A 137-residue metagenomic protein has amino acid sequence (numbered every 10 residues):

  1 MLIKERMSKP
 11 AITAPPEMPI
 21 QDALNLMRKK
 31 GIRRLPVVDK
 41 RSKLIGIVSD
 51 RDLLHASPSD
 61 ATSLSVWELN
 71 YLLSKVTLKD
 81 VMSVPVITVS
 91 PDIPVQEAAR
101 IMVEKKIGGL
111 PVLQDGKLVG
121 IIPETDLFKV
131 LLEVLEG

Functional and structural regions predicted by a protein language model:
M1-P10, D50-I87, A99-V103, P123-G137: Tandem CBS (Bateman) regulatory domains
A14-G31, V37-V38, T88-K106, L113 (+2 more regions): The conserved cystathionine-beta-synthase
M27, L35-D52, M102, L110-T125: A glycine-centered beta-loop-beta connector
G31-R33, D39-R41, T62-L64, L73-S74 (+3 more regions): Short, charged/polar low-complexity linear motifs in solvent-exposed/disordered segments
